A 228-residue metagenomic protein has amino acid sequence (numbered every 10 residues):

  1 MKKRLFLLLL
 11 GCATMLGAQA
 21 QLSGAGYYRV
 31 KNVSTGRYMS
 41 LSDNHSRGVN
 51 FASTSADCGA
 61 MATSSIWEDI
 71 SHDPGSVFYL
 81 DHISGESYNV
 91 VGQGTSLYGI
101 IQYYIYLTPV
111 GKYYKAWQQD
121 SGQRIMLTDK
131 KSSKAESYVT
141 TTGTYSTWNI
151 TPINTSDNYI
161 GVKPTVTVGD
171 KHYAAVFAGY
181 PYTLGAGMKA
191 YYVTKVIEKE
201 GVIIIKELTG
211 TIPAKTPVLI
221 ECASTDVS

Functional and structural regions predicted by a protein language model:
M1-S23: Bacterial Sec-dependent N-terminal signal peptides
R4-L5, V91, W117, Y191: Residue-level detector of intrinsically disordered/flexible regions characterized by low predicted structural confidence
T14-L16, T35, A214: Generic detector of short, well-ordered, non-transmembrane alpha-helical segments enriched in hydrophobic residues
Q21-Y159, V227-S228: Lectin-like carbohydrate-binding module/patch detector with strong preference for beta-trefoil
R47-D73, H172-Y173, F177-E200: Surface-exposed turn/loop modules enriched in turn-prone residues
T141-Y145, N149-A186, G210-S228: A short, polar beta-strand/turn micro-motif
G201-I212: Surface-exposed ligand/attachment interfaces on beta-rich extracellular proteins
